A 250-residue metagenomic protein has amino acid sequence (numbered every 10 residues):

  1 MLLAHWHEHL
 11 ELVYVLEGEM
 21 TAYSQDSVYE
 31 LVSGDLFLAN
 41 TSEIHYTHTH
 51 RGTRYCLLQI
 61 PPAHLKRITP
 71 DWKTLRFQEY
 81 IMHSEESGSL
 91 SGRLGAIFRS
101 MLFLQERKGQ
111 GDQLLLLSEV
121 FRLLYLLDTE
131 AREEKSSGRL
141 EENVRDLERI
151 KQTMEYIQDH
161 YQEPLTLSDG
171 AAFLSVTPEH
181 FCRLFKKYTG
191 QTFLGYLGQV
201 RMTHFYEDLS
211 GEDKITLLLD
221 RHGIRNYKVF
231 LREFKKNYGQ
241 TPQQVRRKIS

Functional and structural regions predicted by a protein language model:
M1-V32, L36, T49-R51, T69-Q78 (+2 more regions): Generic protein-terminus/edge-of-domain signal
L3, G111-Q113, R246: N-terminal hydrophobic signal/anchor transmembrane helix of membrane proteins
T21, P164, E212-D213: Residue at a beta-strand N-cap/secondary-structure junction
L38-R107, L124-S136: A hydrophobic/aromatic-rich effector-binding and dimerization subdomain of bacterial HTH-type transcriptional regulators
E79-L90, Q105-L116, L124-E155, D159 (+3 more regions): Short, Lys/Arg-enriched, Trp-marked, Pro/Gly-tolerant hinge/linker segments that flank
M101, I157-H160, D208-L209: Short helix-to-turn junction characteristic of helix-turn-helix DNA-binding domains, especially the helix
Q158, P164-M202, L219-K248: Basic/polar phosphate-binding segments, predominantly the helix-turn-helix DNA-binding elements of transcriptional
